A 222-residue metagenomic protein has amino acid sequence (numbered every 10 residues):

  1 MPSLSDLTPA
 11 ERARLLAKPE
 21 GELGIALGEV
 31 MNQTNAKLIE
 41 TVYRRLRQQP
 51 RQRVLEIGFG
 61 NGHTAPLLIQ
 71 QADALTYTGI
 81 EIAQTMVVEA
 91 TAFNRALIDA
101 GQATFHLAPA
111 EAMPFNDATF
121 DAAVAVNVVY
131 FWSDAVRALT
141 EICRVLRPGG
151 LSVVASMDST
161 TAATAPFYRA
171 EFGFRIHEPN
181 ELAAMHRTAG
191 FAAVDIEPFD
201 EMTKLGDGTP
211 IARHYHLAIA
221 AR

Functional and structural regions predicted by a protein language model:
Q33-Q52: Conserved alpha-helix/loop element of class I SAM-dependent methyltransferases that forms part of the SAM/SAH-binding
R53-A112: Class I SAM-dependent methyltransferase SAM/SAH-binding core
E111-A122: A short acidic, Gly/Pro-enriched loop at the edge of an enzyme's catalytic core that lines a small-molecule cofactor
A122-A135: A short SAM/SAH-binding and catalytic strip from SAM-dependent methyltransferases
V136-P148: A short glycine-rich, Lys/Arg-flanked "PGG" loop and its adjoining helix->strand segment in the class I
G149-S156: Conserved beta-strand signature within the Rossmann-like core of class I S-adenosyl-L-methionine
M157-G173: Short, glycine-/aromatic-enriched active-site segment of Class I SAM-dependent methyltransferases
F174-G190: Short alpha-helix
